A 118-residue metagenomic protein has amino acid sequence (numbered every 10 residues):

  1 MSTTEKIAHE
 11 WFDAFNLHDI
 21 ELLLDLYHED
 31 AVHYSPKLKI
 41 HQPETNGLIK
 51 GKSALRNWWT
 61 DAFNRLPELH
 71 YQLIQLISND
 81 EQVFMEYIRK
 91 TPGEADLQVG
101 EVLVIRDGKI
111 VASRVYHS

Functional and structural regions predicted by a protein language model:
M1-S118: C-terminal and inter-domain tail/linker signature
